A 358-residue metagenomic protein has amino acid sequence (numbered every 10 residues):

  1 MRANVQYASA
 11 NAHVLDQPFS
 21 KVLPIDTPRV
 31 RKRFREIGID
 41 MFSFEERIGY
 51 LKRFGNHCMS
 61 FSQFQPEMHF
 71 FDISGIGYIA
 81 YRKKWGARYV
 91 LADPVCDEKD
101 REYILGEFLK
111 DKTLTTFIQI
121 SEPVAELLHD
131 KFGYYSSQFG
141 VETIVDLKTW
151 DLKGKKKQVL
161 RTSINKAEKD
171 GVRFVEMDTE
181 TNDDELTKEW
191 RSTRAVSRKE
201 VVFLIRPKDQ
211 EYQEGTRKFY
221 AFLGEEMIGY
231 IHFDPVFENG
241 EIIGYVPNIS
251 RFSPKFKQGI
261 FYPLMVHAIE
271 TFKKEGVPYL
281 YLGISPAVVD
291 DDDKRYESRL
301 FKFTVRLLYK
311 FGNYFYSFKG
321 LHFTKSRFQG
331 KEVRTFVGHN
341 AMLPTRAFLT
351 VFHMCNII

Functional and structural regions predicted by a protein language model:
Y7-S9, Q17, I25: Short hydrophobic short-linear motifs embedded in intrinsically disordered terminal tails or helical linkers
T27-V90, I118-Q138, K148-F301, Y314-F328 (+1 more regions): A conserved beta-strand-loop-helix scaffold within acyl/acetyltransferase catalytic domains
R88-E98: Glycine-rich phosphate-binding "P-loop"
K112-T116: Short active-site oxyanion
G140-E142: A cross-kingdom signal targeting lumenal/periplasmic-facing segments of multi-pass membrane and secretory-pathway
L307-Y314: Active-site rim elements
